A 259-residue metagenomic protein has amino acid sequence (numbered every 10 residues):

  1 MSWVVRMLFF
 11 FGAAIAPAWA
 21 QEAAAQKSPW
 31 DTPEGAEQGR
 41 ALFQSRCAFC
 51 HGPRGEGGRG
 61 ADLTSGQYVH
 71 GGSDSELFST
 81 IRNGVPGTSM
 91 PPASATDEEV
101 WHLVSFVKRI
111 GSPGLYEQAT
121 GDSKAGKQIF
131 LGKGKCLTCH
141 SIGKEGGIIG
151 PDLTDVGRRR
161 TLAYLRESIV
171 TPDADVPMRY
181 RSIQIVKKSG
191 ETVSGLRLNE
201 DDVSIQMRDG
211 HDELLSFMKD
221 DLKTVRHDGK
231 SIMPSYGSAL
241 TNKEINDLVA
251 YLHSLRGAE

Functional and structural regions predicted by a protein language model:
M1-W3: N-terminal secretory signal peptides that target proteins for export/translocation
R6-A16: Bacterial N-terminal signal peptides
A20-A41, R109-L131, I149, T161-Y164 (+3 more regions): Electrostatic cytochrome c docking/interface patches
Q21-G35, A48-G72: Accessory recognition modules or surfaces
P33-P53, S65, L77-S79, E117-K144: Sequence/structural segment immediately N-terminal to covalent heme-attachment motifs in c-type and related
E37-A41, S45, A61, S75 (+8 more regions): Solvent-exposed, polar/charged alpha-helical surfaces in well-ordered, non-transmembrane soluble domains, broadly
H51, R82-V85, V107-G111, F130 (+2 more regions): Protein kinase-like catalytic domain
G58-Q67, T80-V107, A119-T120, I148-V156 (+3 more regions): Axial heme c-ligation environment in periplasmic c-type cytochrome domains
